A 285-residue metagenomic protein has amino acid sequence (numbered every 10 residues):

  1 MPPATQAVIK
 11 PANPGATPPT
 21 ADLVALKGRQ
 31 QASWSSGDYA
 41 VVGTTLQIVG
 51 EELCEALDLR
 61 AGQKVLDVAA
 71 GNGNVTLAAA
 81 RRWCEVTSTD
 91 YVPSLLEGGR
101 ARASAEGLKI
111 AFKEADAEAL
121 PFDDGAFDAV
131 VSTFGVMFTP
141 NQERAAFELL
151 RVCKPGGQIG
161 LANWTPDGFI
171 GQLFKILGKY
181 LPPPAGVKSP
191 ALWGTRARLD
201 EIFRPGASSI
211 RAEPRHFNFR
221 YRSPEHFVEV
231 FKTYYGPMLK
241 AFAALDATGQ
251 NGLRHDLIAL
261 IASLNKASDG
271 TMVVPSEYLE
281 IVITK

Functional and structural regions predicted by a protein language model:
M1-K10: N-terminal acidic, proline/glycine-rich, low-complexity intrinsically disordered segments
I9-P11, G15-Q63, N74, G98 (+3 more regions): Conserved class I S-adenosyl-L-methionine
K64-A119, R144: Class I SAM-dependent methyltransferase SAM/SAH-binding core
E118-A129: A short acidic, Gly/Pro-enriched loop at the edge of an enzyme's catalytic core that lines a small-molecule cofactor
A129-Q142: A short SAM/SAH-binding and catalytic strip from SAM-dependent methyltransferases
E143-R144, L150, K154-S223, M238 (+1 more regions): Conserved catalytic/acceptor-binding region of the Class I
A191-K285: Conserved Class I S-adenosyl-L-methionine
